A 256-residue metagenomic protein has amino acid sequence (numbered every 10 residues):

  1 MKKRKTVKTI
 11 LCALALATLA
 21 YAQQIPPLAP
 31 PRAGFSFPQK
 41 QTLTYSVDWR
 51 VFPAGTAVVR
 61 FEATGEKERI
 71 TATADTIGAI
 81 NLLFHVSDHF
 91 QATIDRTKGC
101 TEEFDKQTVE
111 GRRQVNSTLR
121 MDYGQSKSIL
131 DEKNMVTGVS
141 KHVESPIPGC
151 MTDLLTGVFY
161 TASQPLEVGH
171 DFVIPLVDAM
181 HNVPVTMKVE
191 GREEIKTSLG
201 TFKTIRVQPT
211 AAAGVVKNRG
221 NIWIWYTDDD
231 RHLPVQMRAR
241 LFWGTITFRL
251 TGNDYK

Functional and structural regions predicted by a protein language model:
M1, L16, C150-T152: Low-complexity, intrinsically disordered short segments enriched for Gly/Pro and polybasic residues
K2-L11: Bacterial N-terminal signal peptides that target proteins for export
L11-A15, R113: Enrichment for repetitive, rod-forming helical segments
L14-Q23: Hydrophobic h-region of N-terminal signal peptides that target proteins for export in Gram-negative bacteria
Q24-Q125, Y160-K256: Acidic, serine/threonine-rich low-complexity disordered tracts
V115-T161: Hydrophobic, well-structured mid-protein blocks that either form specific transmembrane helices
